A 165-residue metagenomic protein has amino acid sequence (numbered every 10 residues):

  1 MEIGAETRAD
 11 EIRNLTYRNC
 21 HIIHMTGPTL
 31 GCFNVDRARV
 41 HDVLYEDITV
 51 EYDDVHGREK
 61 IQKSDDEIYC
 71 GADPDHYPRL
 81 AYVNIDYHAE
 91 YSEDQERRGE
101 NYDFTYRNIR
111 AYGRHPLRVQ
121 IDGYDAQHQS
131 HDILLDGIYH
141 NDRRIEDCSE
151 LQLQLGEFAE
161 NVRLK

Functional and structural regions predicted by a protein language model:
M1-K165: Extracellular/periplasmic carbohydrate-active domains that bind, remodel, or depolymerize complex polysaccharides
